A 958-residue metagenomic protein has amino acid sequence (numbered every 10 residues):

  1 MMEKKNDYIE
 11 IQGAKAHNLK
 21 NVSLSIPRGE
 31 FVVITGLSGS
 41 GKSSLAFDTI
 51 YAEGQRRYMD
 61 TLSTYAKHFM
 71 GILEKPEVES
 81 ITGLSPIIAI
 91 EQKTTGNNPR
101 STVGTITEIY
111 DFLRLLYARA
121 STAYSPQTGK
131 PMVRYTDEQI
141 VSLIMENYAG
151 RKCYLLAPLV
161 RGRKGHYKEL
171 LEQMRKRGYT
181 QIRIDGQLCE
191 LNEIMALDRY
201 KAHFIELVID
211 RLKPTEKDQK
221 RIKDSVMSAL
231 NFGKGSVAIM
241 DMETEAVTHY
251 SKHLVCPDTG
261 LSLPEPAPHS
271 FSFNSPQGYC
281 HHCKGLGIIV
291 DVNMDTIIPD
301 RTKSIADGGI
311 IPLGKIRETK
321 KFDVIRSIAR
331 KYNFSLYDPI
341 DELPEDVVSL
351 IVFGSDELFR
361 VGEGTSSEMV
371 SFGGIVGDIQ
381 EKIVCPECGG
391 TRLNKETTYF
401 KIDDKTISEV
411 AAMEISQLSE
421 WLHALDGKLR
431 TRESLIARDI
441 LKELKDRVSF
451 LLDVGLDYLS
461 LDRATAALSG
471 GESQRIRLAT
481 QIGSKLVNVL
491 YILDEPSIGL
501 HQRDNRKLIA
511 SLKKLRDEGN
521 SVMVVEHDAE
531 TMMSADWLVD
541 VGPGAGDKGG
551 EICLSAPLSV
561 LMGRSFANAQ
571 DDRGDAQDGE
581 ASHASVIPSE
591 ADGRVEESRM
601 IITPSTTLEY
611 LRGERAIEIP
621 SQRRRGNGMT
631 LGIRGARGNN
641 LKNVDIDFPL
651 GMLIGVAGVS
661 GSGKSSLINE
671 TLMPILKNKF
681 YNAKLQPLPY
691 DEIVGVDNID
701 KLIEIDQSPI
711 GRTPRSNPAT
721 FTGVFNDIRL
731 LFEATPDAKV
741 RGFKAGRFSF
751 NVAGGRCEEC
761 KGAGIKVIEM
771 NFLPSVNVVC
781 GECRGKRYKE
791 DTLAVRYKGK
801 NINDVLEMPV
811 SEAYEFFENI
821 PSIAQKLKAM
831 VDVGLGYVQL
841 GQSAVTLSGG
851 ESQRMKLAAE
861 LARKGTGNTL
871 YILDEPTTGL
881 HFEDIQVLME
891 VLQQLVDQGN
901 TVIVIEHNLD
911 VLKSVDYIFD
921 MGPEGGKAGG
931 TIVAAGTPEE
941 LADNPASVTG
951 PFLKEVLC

Functional and structural regions predicted by a protein language model:
M1-D572, D578-E590, S598-C958: Conserved phosphate-binding elements of NTP-dependent enzyme cores
